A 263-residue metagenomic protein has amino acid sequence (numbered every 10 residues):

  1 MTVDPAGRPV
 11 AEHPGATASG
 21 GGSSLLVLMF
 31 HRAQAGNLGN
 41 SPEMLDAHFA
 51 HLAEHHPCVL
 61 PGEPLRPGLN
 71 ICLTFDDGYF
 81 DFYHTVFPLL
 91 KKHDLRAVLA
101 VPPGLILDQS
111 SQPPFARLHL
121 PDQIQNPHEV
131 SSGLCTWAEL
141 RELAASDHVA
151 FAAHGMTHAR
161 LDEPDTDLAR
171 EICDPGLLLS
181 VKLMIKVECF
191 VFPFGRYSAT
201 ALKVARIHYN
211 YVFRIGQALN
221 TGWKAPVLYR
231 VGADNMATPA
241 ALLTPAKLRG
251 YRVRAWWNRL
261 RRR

Functional and structural regions predicted by a protein language model:
T2-T74, F80-D81, E163-C189, F194-R263: C-terminal active-site subregion of NodB/CE4 polysaccharide deacetylases
L28-G36, L69-I71, K91-Y197, A225-L228: Metal-dependent polysaccharide deacetylase catalytic core of the NodB/CE4 family, i.e., the active-site-bearing domain
Y79-F80, T157: Short, glycine/acidic-enriched loop or turn micro-motifs at the edges of active sites
P88, R141, L202-K203: Alpha-helical segments flanking ligand/cofactor-binding loops in enzyme cores
L89-K92, I207-H208: Glycine-rich, phosphate-binding/catalytic loops in enzymes
